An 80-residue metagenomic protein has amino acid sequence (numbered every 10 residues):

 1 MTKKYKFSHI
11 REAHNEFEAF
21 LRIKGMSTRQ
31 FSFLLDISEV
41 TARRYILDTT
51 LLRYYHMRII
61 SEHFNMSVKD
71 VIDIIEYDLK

Functional and structural regions predicted by a protein language model:
M1-M26: A short, Lys/Arg-rich alpha-helix, primarily the initiator
E18, R29, R58: Residues within the helices of the helix-turn-helix
A19, R44, D73: DNA-binding alpha-helical recognition surfaces that contact promoter or target DNA
L21, S32, S61: The alpha-helix within a helix-turn-helix
K24-R44: Short alpha-helical DNA-recognition segment
S38, T49, I75-L79: The DNA-recognition helices of helix-turn-helix-type DNA-binding domains
T49-S61: Short, basic-rich loop-to-helix N-cap that marks the start of a DNA-contacting helix
N65-K80: Short C-terminal boundary/hinge segments that cap the last helix of small helical domains
